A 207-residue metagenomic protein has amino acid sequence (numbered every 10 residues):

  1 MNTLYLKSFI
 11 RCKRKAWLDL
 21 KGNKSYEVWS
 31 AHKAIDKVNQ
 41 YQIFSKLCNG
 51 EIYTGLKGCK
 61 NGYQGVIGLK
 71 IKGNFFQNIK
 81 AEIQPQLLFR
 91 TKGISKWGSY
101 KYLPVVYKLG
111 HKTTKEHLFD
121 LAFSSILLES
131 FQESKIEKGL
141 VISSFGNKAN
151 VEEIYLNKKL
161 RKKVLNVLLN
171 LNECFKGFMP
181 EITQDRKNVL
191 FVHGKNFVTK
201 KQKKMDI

Functional and structural regions predicted by a protein language model:
M1-S99: Metal-dependent nuclease catalytic cores that hydrolyze phosphodiester bonds in DNA/RNA, characterized by
A16, K24-S25, D36, C48 (+4 more regions): Residue-level detector of solvent-exposed, low-hydrophobicity positions
D36-V38, F123-I126, K159-L160: Short, low-complexity, polar/charged sequence segments that are solvent-exposed and flexible
Q84-T113, F123-S130, S143: Long, basic N-terminal domains or extensions that often function in RNA/ssDNA interaction or organelle/cellular
K108-E116, L127-D206: Metal-dependent nuclease catalytic regions and adjoining charged, substrate-binding loops involved in nucleic-acid end
F119-D120: Elongated alpha-helical scaffolds
